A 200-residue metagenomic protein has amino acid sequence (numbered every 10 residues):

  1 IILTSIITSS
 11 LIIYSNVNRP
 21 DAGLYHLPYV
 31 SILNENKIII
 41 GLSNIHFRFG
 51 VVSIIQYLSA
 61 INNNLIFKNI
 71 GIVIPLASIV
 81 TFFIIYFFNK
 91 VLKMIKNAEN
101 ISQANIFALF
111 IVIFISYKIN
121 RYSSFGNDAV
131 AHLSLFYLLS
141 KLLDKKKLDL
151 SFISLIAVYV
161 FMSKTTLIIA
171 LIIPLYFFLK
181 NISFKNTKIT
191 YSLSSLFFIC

Functional and structural regions predicted by a protein language model:
I1-S9, A104, T187-F197: Start-transfer (signal-anchor) and selected internal transmembrane alpha helices of multi-pass inner/ER membrane
S9-Q103, Y122-S124: Active-site lumenal/periplasmic loops and adjacent helix-entry segments of GT-C-fold, multi-pass membrane
A98-E99, L135-L150: Membrane-interface transmembrane helices that cradle and orient dolichyl/undecaprenyl
N105-Y117: Transmembrane and membrane-interface helices of multi-pass, inner-membrane envelope-modifying transferases
I119, D149-T165, I169-Y176: Membrane-interface alpha helices of multi-pass inner-membrane proteins
N120-V130: Short acidic/glycine- and proline-prone juxtamembrane loop motifs at membrane-interface regions of multi-pass membrane
A170-F198: Perimembrane helix-loop-helix junctions
